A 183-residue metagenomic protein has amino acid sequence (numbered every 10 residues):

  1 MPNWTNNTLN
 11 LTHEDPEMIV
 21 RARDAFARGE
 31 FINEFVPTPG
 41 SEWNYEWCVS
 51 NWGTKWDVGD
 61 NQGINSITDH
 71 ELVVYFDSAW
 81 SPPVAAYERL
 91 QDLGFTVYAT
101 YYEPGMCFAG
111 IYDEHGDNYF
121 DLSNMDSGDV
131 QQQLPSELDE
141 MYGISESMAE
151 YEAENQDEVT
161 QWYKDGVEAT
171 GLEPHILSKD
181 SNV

Functional and structural regions predicted by a protein language model:
M1-V183: Long, contiguous binding/interaction regions
